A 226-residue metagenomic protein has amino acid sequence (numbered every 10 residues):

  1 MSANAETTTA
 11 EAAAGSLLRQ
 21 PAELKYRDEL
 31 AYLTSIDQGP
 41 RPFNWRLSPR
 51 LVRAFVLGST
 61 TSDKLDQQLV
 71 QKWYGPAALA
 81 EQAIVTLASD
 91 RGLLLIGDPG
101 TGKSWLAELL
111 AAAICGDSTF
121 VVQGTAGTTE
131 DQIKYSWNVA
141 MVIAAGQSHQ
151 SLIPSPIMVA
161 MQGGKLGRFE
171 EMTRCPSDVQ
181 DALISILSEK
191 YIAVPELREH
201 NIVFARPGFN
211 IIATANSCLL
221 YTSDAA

Functional and structural regions predicted by a protein language model:
M1-T9: N-terminal acidic, proline/glycine-rich, low-complexity intrinsically disordered segments
T8-S223: AAA+ P-loop NTPase catalytic core and its hallmark functional loops
